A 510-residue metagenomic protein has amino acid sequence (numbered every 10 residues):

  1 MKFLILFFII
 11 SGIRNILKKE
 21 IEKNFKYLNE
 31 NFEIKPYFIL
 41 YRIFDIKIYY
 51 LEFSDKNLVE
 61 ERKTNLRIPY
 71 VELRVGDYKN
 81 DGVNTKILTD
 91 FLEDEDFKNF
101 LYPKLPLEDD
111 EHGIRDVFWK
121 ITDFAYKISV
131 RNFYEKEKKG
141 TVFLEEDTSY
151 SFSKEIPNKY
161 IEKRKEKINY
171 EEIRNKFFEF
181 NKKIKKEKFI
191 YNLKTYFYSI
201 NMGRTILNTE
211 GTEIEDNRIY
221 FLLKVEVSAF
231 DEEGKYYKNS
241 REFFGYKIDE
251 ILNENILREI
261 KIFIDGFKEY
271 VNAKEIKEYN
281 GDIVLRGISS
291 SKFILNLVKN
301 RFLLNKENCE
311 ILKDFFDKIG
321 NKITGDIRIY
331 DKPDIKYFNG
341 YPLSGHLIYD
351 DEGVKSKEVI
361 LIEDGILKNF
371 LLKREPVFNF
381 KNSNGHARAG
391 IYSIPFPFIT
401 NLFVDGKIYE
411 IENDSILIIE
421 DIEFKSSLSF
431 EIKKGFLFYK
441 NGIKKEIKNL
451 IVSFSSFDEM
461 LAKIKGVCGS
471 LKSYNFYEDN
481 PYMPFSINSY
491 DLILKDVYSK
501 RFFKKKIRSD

Functional and structural regions predicted by a protein language model:
M1-F3: Positively charged n-region of N-terminal signal peptides that target proteins for export
I5-N339, S344-L347, D364, I487-D510: Active-site bordering "gate/hinge" segments that shape substrate access to catalytic or cofactor-binding pockets
F315-D510: Dual-mode signal for accessory low-complexity, basic/Gly-rich regions
